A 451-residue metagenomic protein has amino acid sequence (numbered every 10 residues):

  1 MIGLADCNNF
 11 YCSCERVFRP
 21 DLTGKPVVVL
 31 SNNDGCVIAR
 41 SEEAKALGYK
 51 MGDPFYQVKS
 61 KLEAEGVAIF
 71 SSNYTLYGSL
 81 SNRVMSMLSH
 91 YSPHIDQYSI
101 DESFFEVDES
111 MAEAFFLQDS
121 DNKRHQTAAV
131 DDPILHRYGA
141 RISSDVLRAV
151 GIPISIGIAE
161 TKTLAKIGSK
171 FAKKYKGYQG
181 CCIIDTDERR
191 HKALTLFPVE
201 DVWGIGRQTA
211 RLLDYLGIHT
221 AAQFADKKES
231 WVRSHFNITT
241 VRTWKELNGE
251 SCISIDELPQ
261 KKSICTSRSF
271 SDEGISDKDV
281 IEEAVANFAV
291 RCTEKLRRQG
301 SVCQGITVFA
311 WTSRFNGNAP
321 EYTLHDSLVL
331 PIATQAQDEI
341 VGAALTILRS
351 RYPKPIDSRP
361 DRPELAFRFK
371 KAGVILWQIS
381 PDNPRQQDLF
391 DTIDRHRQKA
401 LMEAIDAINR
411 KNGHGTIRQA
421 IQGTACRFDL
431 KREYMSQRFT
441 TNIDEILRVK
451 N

Functional and structural regions predicted by a protein language model:
M1-N248, I255, R395-N451: Gly/Gly-Pro- and Ser/Thr-rich, intrinsically disordered tail segments characteristic of DNA damage-repair and tolerance
T23-K25, I152, Q304-I306, Y322-D326 (+2 more regions): A generic structural signal for short beta-strands and their flanking turns/coil linkers
Y98-E102, A159-K162, S301-G305, F367-K371: Short Gly/Ser/Thr- and Asp/Glu-enriched loop/turn motifs at secondary-structure junctions
S103, V302-N316, A372-P384: Core structural elements
A114, A165, N316-A319, D382-P384: Short acidic/His/Gly/Ser-rich catalytic and metal-binding motifs that mark active-site loops of diverse hydrolases
S120-R124, T323-D326, D388-D394: Short intrinsically disordered coil segments
D201, T209-A366: DNA-contacting surface of Y-family translesion DNA polymerases
L330-N451: Acidic, metal-coordinating catalytic segment for phosphate/diphosphate chemistry, firing primarily on the Nudix
